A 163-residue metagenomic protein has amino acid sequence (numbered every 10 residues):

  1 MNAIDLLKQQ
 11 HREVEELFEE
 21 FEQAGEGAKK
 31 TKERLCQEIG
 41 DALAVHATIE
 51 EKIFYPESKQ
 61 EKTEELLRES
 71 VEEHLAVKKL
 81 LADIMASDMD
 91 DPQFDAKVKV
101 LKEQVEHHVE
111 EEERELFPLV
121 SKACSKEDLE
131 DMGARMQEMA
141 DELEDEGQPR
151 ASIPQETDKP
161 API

Functional and structural regions predicted by a protein language model:
M1-I163: Small-residue-biased structural context
